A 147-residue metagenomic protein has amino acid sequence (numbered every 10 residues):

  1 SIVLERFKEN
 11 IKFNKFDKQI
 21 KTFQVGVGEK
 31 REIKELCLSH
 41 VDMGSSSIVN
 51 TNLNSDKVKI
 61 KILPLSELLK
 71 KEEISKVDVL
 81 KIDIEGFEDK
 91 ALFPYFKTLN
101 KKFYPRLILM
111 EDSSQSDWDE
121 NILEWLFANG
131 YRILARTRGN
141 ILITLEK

Functional and structural regions predicted by a protein language model:
S1-K147: Phosphate/nucleotide-binding beta-alpha loop and adjacent structural elements of enzyme active sites
